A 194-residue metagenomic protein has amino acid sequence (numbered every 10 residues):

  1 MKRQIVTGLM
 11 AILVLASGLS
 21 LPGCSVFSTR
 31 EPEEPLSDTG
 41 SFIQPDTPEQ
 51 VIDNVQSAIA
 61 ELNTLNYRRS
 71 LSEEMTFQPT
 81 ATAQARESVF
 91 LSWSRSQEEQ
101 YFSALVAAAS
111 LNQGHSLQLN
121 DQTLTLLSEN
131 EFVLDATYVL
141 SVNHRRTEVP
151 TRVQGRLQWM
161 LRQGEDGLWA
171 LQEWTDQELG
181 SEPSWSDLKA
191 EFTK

Functional and structural regions predicted by a protein language model:
M1-I12: Bacterial N-terminal signal peptides that target proteins for export
L19-G23: C-terminal motif of bacterial Sec signal peptides marking the signal peptidase cleavage site
C24-E61, R69: Short, low-complexity N-terminal intrinsically disordered segments enriched in polar/charged residues
V51, V55, N63, Y67 (+2 more regions): Stable alpha-helical elements in mature extracytoplasmic
L62-T80: Short, well-ordered alpha-helical segments enriched in acidic and aromatic residues
T76-L91: A short gly/proline-enriched turn/hairpin at secondary-structure junctions
F90-P150: Surface-exposed, charged secondary-structure patches
T123-K194: Exposed beta-sheet edge and beta->alpha loop/turn motif
